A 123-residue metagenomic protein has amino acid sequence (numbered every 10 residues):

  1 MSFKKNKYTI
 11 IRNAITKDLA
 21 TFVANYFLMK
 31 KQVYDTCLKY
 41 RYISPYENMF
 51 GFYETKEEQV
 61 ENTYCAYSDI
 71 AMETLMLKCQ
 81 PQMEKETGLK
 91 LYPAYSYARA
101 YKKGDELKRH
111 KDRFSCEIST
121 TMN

Functional and structural regions predicted by a protein language model:
M1-T87: Non-heme Fe(II)/2-oxoglutarate
Q59, M76-N123: Conserved double-stranded beta-helix
